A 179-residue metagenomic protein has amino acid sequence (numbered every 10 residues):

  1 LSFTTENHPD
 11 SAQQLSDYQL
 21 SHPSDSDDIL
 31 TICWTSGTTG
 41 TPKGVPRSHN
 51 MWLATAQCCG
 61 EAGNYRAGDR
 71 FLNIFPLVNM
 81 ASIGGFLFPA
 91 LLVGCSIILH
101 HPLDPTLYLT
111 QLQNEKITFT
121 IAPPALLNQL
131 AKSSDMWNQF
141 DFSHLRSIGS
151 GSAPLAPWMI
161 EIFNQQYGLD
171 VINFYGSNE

Functional and structural regions predicted by a protein language model:
L1-N7, K43-P46, N73, C95-P102 (+1 more regions): Short beta-strand->loop structural element characteristic of the AMP-binding/adenylate-forming
Q13-W34, T41, N64-R70: Conserved pre-ATP/AMP-binding loop-to-beta segment of ANL
L30, R70-N73, V78, G149: Short, well-ordered beta-strand segments
L30-Q57: Conserved AMP-binding A3 loop
G37-T38, G94, S152, G176: Conserved G/P- and acidic residue-centered "switch" motifs that form tight phosphate/ATP-binding loops in soluble
L53-R70, L77-F119, Q129-S134: Conserved AMP-binding/adenylation subdomain of ANL enzymes
D104, A125-L127, L155: Alpha-helix capping/helix-boundary segments
I117-A122, A131-E179: Gly/Ser/Thr-rich phosphate-binding loop
